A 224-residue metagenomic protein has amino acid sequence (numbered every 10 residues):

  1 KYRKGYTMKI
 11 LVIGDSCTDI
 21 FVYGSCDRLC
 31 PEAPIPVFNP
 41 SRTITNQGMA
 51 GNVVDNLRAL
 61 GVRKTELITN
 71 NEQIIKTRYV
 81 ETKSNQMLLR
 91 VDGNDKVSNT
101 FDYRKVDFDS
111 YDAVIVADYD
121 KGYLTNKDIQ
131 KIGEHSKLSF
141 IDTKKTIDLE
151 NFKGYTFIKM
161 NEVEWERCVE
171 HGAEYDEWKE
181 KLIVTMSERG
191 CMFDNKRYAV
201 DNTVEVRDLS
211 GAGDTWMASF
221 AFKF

Functional and structural regions predicted by a protein language model:
K1-T7: Short, Lys/Arg-enriched N-terminal segments with co-localized hydrophobic residues within the first ~10-30 amino acids
K9-I10, T18-V116, N126-D128, H135: Conserved N-terminal subdomain of the carbohydrate kinase-like
I13-G14, N161: A secondary-structure boundary/capping signal
G14, R58, T69, T143 (+1 more regions): Short beta-strand/turn micro-motifs composed of small residues that flank or help shape donor/cofactor-binding pockets
D15-S16, Y119, T215: Active-site metal-binding loops of divalent metal-dependent hydrolases
S110, L124-G154, E166-F224: Conserved phosphate-binding/catalytic region of the ribokinase-like
T156-E162: A short beta-strand/loop micro-motif in the catalytic core of glycosyltransferases that engages the nucleotide-sugar
